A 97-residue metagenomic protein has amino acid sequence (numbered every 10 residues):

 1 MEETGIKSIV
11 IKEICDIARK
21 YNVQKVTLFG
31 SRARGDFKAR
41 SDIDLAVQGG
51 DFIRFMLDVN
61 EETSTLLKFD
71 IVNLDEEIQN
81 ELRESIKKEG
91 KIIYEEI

Functional and structural regions predicted by a protein language model:
M1-K25, A33-A39, Q48-I97: Catalytic core of pol beta-like nucleotidyltransferases
